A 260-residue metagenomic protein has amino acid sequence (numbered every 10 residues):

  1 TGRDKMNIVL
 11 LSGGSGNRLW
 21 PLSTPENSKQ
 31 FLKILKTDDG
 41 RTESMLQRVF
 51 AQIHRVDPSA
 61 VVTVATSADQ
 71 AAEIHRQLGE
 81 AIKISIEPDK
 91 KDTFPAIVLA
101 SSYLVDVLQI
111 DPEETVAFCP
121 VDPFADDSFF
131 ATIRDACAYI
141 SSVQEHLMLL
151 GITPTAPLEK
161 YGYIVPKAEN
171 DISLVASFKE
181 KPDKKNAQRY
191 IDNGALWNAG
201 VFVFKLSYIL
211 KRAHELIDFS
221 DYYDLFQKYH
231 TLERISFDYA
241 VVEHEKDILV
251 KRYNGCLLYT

Functional and structural regions predicted by a protein language model:
G2-E73, E80-I82, I86-K91, Y103 (+2 more regions): N-terminal glycine-rich phosphate-binding loop and ensuing alpha1 helix
L10-S12, A65, A117-P120, L149-T153 (+2 more regions): Short beta-strand segments
L19, I74-H75, A187, I209 (+1 more regions): Hydrophobic packing residues within well-ordered alpha-helices of enzyme cores
I82-E169, K211-E215: Conserved beta-loop-beta/alpha segment of the NTase-like Rossmann-fold superfamily that binds/positions NTPs
P166-N193: A short, charged helix-loop
A195-F204: A conserved mid-domain beta-alpha-beta active-site/ligand-binding segment of alpha/beta enzyme cores
I209-C256: Predominantly late transmembrane helices and immediately cytosolic-facing juxtamembrane segments
Y259-T260: Conserved small/polar residues in nucleotide/adenosyl-binding loops
